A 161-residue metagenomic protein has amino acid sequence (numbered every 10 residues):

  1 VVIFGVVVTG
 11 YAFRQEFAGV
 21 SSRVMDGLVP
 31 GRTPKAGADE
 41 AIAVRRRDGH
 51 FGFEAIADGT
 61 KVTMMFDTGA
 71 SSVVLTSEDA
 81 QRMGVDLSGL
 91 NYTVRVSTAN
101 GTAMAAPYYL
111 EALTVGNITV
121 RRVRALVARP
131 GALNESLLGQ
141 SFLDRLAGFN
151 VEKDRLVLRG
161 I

Functional and structural regions predicted by a protein language model:
V1-I161: Pepsin/retropepsin-fold aspartyl endopeptidases
